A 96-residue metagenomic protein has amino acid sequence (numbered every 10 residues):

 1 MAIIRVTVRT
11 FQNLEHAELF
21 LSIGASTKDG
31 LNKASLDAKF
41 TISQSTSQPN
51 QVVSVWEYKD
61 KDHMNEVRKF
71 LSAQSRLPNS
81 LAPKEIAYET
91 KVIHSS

Functional and structural regions predicted by a protein language model:
I4-T10, V53: Active-site-flanking beta-strand signature of metal-NTP-handling nucleotidyl enzymes and homologous cyclase-like
T10-I23: Short, surface-exposed ligand-recognition loops at beta-strand->loop->(often short) alpha-helix junctions that present
A25-K39, S47, E57-K91: An amphipathic, aromatic/His-enriched active-site/gating alpha helix that lines ligand/cofactor pockets
Q48-V52: A short, glycine/Asx- and small/polar-enriched loop/turn that sits immediately N-terminal to a beta-strand
V92-S96: Short, low-order "capping/linker" segments at domain edges
